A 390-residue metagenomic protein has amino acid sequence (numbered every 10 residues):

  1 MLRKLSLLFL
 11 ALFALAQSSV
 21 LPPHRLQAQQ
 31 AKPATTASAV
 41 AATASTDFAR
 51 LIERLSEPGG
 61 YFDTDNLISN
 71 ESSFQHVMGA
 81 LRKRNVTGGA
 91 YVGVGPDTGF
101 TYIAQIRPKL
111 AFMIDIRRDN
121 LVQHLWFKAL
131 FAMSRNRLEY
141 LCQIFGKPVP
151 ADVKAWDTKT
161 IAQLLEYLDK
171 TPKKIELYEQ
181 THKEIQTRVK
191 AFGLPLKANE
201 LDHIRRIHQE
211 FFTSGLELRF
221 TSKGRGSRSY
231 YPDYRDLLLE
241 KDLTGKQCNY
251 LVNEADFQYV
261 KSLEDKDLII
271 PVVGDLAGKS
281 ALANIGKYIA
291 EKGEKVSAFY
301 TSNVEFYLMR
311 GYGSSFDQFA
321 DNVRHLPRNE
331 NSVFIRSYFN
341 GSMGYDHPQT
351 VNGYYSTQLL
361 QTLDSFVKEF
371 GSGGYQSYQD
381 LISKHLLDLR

Functional and structural regions predicted by a protein language model:
S6-S19: Bacterial N-terminal signal peptides
Q17-A34: Signal peptide processing junction and immediate N-terminal pro/mature segment of secreted/exported proteins
I68-V86: Conserved alpha-helix/loop element of class I SAM-dependent methyltransferases that forms part of the SAM/SAH-binding
V86-D97: Conserved class I S-adenosyl-L-methionine
T98-I106: Conserved SAM-binding loop of SAM-dependent methyltransferases across substrates and taxa, primarily the Class I
F112-I270, F366-G373, S377-R390: Class I S-adenosyl-L-methionine-dependent methyltransferase module
K295, Y300-N340: C-terminal soluble interaction/assembly domains
I335-R390: C-terminal region signature
